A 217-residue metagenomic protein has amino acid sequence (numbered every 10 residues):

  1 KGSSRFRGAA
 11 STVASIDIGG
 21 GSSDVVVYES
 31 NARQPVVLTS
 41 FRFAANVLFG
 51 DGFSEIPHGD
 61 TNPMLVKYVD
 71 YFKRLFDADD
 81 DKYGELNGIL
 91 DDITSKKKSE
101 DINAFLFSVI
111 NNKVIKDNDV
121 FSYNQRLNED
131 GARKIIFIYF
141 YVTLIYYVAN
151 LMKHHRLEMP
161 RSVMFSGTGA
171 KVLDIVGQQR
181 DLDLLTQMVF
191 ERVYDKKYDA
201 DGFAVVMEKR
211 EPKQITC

Functional and structural regions predicted by a protein language model:
K1, D181-C217: Conserved phosphate-binding/catalytic loops in two-lobed NTP-binding clefts
K1-A14, A170: Nucleotide/phosphate-binding catalytic cleft detector across ATP-hydrolyzing and phosphate-transferring enzymes
R5, A14-I18, H154-R156: Replace "in large, NTP-powered and nucleic-acid-processing enzymes" with "in large, NTP-powered factors and other
R5-G8, S30, Q179-L185: Short, surface-exposed basic-aromatic patches at helix termini and helix-loop junctions that form
A9, G21, M159: Short loop/turn elements that form and flank the Walker-type P-loop nucleotide-binding site in RecA-like NTPase cores
T12-E29: Conserved catalytic-core segments centered on acid/base and nucleophilic motifs
V13-D17, R161-G167, T216: Extended hydrophobic secondary-structure segments that form protein cores and membrane-embedded regions
V27-G177: Phosphate-binding glycine-rich/basic clefts of nucleotide- and phosphate-handling proteins, predominantly
